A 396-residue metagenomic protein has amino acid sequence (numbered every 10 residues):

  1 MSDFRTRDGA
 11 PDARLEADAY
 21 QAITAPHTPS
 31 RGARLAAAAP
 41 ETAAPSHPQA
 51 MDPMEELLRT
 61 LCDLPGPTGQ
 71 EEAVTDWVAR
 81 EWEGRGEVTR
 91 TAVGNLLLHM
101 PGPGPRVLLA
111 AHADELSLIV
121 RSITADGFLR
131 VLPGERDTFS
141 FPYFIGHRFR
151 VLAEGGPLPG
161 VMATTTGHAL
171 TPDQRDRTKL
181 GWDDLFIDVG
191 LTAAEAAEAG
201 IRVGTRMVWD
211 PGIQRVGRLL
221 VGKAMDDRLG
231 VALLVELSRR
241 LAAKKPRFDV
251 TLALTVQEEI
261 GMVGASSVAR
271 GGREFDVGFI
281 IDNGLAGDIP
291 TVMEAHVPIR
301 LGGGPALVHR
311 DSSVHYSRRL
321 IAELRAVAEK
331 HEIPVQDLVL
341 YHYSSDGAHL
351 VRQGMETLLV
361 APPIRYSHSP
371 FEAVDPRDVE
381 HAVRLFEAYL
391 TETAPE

Functional and structural regions predicted by a protein language model:
S2-E396: N-terminal hydrophobic/helix-forming segments and targeting peptides
